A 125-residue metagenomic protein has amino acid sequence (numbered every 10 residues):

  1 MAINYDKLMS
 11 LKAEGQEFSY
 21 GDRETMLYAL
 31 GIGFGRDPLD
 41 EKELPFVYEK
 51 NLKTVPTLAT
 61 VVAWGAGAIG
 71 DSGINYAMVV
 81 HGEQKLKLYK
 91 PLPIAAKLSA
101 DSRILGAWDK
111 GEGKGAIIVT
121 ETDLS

Functional and structural regions predicted by a protein language model:
M1-H81: Hot-dog-fold acyl-thioester-processing enzymes
M1-M9, V79-S125: HotDog/MaoC-like acyl-thioester-processing domains
